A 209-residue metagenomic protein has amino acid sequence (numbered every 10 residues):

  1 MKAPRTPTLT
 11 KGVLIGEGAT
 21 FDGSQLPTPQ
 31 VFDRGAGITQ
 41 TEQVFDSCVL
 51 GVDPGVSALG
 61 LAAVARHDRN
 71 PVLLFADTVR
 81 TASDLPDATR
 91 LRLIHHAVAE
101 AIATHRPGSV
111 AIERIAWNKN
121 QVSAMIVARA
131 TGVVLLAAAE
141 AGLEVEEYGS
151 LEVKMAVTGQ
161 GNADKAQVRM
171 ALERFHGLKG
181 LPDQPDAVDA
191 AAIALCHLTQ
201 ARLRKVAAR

Functional and structural regions predicted by a protein language model:
M1-R209: Phosphate- and other anionic-substrate recognition elements at nucleic-acid/protein interfaces
